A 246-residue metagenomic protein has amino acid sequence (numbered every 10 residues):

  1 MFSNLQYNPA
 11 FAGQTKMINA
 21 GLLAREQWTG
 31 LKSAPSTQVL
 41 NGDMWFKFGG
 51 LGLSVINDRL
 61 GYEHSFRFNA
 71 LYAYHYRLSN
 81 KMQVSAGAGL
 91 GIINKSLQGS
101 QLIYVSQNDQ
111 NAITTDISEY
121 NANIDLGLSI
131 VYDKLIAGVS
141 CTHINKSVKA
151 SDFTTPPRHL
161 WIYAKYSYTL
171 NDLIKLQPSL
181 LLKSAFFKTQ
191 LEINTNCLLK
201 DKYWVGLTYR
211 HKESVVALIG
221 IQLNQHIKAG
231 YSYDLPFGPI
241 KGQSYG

Functional and structural regions predicted by a protein language model:
M1-G246: Subset of outer-membrane beta-barrel
